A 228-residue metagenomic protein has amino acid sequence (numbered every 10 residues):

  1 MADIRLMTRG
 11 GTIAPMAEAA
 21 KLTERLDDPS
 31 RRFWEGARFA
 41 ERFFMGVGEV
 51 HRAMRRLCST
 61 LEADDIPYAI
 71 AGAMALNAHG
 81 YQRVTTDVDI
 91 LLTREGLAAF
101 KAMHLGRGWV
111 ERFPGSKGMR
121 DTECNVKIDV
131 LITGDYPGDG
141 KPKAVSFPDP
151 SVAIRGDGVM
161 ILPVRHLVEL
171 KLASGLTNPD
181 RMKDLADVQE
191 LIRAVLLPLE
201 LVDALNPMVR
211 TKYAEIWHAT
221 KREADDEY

Functional and structural regions predicted by a protein language model:
A2-Y228: Compositionally biased terminal segments of proteins
